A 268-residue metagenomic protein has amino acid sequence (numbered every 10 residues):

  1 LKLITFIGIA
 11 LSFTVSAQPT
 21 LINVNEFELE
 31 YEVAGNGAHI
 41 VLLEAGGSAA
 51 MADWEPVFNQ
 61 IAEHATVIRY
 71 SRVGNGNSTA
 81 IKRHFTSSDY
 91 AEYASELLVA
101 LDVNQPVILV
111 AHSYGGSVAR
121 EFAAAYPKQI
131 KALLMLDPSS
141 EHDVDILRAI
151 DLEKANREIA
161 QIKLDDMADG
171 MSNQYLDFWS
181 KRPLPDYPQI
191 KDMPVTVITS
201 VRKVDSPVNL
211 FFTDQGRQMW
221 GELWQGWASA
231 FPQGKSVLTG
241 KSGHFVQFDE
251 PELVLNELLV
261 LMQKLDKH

Functional and structural regions predicted by a protein language model:
E26-N77: Conserved HGGG/HGGXW glycine-rich cap/lid loop of the alpha/beta-hydrolase fold
R69-V110: Active-site loop/oxyanion-hole signature of alpha/beta-hydrolase fold enzymes
N104-H142: Conserved hydrolase catalytic core segment
L134-S172, V208: Flexible "cap/lid" loop of the alpha/beta hydrolase fold
D169-Y187, M219-Q225: Active-site nucleophile elbow and catalytic-triad environment of alpha/beta-hydrolase enzymes
V197-T199: Short beta-strand/loop motif that positions the catalytic acidic residue of the alpha/beta-hydrolase fold
V208-S242: Conserved loop-alpha-helix segment in the C-terminal half of the alpha/beta-hydrolase fold that carries the catalytic
P232-H268: Catalytic active-site module of serine/aspartate enzymes centered on a nucleophile-bearing elbow/loop
